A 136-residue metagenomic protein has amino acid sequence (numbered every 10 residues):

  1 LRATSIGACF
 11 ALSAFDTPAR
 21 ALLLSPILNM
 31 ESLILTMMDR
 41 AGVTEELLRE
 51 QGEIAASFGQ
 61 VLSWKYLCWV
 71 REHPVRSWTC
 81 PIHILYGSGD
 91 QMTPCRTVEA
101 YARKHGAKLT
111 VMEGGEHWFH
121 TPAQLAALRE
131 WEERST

Functional and structural regions predicted by a protein language model:
R2-A8, G87: Conserved alpha/beta-hydrolase "nucleophile elbow" surrounding the catalytic nucleophile
I6-C9, L28-M30: Short, catalytically relevant binding-site loops at active-site mouths
A8-A21: Short glycine-enriched nucleophile-adjacent loop and the immediately C-terminal alpha-helix near the catalytic center
P18-A100, K104-V111, E116-S135: The alpha/beta-hydrolase serine catalytic core
